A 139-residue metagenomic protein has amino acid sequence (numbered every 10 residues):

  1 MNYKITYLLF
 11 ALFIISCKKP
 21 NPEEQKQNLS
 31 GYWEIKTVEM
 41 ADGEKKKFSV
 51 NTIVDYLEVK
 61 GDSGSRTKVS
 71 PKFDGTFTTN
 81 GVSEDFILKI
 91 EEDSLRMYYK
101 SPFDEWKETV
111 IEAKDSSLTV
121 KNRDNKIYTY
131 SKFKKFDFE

Functional and structural regions predicted by a protein language model:
N2-L8: Sec-dependent signal peptide recognition, specifically the positively charged N-region followed immediately by
F13-S16: C-terminal motif of bacterial Sec signal peptides marking the signal peptidase cleavage site
K19-E34: N-terminal helix-cap/turn-to-beta initiation motif at the start of protein domains
L29, Y56-S65, I90-S94, I111-L118 (+1 more regions): Short, solvent-exposed coil/turn segments at beta-strand boundaries
I35, G64-K68, L95-Y99, L118-N122 (+1 more regions): Short hydrophobic/aromatic-rich beta-strand segments that constitute the beta-sheet cores of beta-sandwich/beta-barrel
K46-E92: N-terminal glycine/threonine-rich, aromatic-flanked beta-hairpin/loop signature
P102-W106, D124-I127: Short acidic/polar mixed-charge low-complexity motifs
K121-E139: Edge beta-strand at a domain terminus
